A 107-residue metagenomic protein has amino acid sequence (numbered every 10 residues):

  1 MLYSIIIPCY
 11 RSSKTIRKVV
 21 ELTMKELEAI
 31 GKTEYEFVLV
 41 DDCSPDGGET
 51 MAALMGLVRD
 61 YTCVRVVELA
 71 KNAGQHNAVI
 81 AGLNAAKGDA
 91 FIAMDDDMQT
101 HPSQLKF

Functional and structural regions predicted by a protein language model:
M1-F107: Structured catalytic core of nucleotide-sugar glycosyltransferases
